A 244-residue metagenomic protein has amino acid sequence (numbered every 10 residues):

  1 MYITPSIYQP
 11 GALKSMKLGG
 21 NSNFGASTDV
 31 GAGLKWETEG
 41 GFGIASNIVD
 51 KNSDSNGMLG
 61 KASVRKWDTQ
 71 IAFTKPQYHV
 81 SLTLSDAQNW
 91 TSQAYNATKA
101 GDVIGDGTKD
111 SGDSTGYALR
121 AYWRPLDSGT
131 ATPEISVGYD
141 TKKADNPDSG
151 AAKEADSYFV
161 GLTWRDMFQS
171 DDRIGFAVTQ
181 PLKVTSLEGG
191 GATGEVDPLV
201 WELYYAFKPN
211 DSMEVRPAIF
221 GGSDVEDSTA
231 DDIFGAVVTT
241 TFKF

Functional and structural regions predicted by a protein language model:
M1-E37, N47-K66, A100: Surface-exposed coil loops of outer-membrane beta-barrel proteins
S22-A26, M58-S63, Y95-S114, P147-S157 (+2 more regions): Replace "Gram-negative outer membrane beta-barrel proteins" with "bacterial and organellar outer membrane beta-barrel
N23-G25, D29, N47-K51, S85-A87 (+4 more regions): Outer-membrane beta-barrel pore domains and translocons
A32, T69-I71, L119-A121, V160-L162 (+2 more regions): Membrane-embedded beta-strands of outer-membrane beta-barrel proteins, especially the hydrophobic/small aromatic
G40-S46, W67, F73-L84, Q88-Q93 (+4 more regions): Repeated loop/turn-to-beta-strand initiation elements of outer-membrane beta-barrel proteins
N52-N56, Q88-V103, D127, T141-S149 (+3 more regions): Gram-negative outer-membrane beta-barrel proteins
W164-P209: C-terminal hydrophobic structural anchor segments that stabilize assembly/packing rather than catalytic chemistry
D231-F244: Outer-membrane beta-barrel "beta-signal"
